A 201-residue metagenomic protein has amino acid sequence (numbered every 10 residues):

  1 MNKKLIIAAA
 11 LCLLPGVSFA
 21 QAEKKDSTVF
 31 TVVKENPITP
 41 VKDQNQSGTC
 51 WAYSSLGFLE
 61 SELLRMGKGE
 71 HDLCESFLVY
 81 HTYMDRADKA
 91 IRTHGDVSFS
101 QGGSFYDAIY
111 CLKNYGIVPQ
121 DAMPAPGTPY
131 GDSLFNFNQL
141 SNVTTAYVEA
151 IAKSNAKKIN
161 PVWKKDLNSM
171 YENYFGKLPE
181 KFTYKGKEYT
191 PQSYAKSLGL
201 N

Functional and structural regions predicted by a protein language model:
M1-E23: Bacterial Sec-dependent N-terminal signal peptides
A22-N201: Catalytic-core signature of thiol
